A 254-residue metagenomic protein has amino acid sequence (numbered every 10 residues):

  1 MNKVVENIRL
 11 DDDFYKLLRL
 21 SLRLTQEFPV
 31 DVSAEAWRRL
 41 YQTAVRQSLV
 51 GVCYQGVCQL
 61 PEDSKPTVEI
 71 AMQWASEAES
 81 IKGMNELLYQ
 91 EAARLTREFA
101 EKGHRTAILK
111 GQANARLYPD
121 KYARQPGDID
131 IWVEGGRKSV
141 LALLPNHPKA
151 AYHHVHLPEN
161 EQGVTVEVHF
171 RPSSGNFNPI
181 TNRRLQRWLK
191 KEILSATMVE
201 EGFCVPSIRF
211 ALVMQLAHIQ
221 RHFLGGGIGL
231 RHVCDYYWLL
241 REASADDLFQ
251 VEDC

Functional and structural regions predicted by a protein language model:
N2-G127, W132-C254: Conserved NTP-donor binding/palm subdomain of two-metal-ion nucleotidyltransferases/polymerases, i.e., the charged
